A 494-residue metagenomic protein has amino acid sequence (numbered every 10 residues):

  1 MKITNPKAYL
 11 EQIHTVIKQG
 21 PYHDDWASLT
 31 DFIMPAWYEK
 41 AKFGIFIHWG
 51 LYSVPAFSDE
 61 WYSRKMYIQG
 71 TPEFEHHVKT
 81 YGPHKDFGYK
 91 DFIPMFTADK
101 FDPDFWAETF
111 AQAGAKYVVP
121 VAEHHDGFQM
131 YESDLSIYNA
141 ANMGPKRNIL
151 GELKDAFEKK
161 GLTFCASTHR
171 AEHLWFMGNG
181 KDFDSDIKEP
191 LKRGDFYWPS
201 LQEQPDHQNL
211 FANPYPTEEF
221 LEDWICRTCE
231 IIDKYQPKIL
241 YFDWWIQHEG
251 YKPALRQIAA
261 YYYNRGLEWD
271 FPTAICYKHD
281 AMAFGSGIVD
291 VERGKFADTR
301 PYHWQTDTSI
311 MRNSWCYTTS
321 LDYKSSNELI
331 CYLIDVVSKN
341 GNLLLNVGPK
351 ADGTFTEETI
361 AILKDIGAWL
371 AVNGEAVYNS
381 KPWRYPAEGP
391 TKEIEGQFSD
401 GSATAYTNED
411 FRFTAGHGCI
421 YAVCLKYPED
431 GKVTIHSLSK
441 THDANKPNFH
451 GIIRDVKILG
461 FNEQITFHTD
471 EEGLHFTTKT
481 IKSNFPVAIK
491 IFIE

Functional and structural regions predicted by a protein language model:
K2-E494: Mature catalytic domains of secreted/periplasmic carbohydrate-active enzymes
